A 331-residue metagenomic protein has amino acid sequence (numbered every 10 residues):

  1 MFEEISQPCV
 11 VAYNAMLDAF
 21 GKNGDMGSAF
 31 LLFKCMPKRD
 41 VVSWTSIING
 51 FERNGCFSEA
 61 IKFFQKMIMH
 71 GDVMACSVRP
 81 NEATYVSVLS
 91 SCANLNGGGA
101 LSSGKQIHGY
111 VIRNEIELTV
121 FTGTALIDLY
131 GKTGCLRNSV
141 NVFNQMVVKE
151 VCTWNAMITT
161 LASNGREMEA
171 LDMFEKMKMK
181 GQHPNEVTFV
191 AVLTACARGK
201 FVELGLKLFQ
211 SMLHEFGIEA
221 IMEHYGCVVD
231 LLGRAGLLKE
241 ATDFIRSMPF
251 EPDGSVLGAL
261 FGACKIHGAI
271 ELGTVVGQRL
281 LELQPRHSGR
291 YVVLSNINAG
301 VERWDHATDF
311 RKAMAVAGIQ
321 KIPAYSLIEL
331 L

Functional and structural regions predicted by a protein language model:
M1-L331: Terminal (and in a subset, N-terminal) low-complexity or junction segments at the ends of helical repeat RNA-binding
